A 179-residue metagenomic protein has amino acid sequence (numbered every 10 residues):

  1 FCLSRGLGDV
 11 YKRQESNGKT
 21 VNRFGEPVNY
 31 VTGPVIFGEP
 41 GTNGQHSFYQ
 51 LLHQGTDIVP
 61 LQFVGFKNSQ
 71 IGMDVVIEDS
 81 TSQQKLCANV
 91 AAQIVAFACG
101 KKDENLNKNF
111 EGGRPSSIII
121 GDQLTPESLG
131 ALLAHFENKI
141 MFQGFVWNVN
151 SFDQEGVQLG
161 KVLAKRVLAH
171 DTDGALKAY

Functional and structural regions predicted by a protein language model:
F1-Y11: Single conserved hydrophobic/aromatic residue that forms the stacking wall/gate of nucleotide- or nucleobase-binding
D9, E15-Y30, G41-T42: Hard-cation-handling environments
V10, P34, L51-P60: Active-site loops and adjacent core secondary-structure elements that bind or stabilize anionic groups
T20-Y30, P60, E104-N107, D173-K177: Flexible, glycine/charged-enriched surface loops at secondary-structure junctions
D74-L106: Acidic, Ser/Thr-rich peripheral helices and adjacent loops at domain boundaries
E111-E155, L159: Short alpha-helices
V146-Y179: C-terminal amphipathic alpha-helical interaction region
